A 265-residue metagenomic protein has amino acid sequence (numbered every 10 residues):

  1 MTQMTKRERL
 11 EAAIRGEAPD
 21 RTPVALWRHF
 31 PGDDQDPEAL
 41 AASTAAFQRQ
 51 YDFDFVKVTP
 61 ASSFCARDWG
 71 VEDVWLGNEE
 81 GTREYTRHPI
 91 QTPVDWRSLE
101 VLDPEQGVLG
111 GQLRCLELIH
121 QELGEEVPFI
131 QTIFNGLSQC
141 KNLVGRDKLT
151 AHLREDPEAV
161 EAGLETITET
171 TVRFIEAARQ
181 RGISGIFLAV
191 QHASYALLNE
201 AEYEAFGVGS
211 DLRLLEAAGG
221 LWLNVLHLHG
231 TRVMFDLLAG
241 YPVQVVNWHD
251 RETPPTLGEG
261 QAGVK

Functional and structural regions predicted by a protein language model:
M1-P31, S43, D103-K265: Active-site loop segments of alpha/beta catalytic cores
H29-G32, A61-A66: Short active-site-proximal "capping" loops at secondary-structure junctions
F30-V56: Active-site-flanking structural segment that lines cofactor/substrate pockets
D36-A42, A66-E79: Glycine-rich loop at the start of a catalytic domain that most often binds anionic cofactors/ligands
V56-P60, T132: Internal helix-loop-helix
T59-A61, D250-R251: Short secondary-structure boundary segments
D73-W75, E84-I90, K141-T150: Short, flexible, mixed-charge acidic loops at enzyme active sites
N78-L118: A gly/proline- and charged-residue-enriched helix-loop-helix capping module
